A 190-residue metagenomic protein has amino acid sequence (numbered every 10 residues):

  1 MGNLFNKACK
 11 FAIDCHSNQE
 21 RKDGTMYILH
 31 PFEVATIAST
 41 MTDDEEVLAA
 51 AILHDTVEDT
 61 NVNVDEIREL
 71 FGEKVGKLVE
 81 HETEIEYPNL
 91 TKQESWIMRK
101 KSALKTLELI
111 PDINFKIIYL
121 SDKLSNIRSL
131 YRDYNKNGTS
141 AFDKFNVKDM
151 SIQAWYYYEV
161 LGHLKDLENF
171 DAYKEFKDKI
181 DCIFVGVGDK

Functional and structural regions predicted by a protein language model:
M1-K190: Active-site helical microenvironments for divalent-metal-assisted chemistry
